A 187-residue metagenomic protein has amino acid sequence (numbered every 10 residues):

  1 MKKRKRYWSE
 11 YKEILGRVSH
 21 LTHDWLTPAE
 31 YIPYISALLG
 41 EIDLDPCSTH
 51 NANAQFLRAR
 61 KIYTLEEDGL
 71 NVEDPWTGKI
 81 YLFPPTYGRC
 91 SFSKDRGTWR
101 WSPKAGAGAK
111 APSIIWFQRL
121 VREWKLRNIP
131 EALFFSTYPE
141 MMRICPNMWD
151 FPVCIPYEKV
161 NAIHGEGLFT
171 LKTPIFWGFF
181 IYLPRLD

Functional and structural regions predicted by a protein language model:
M1-D187: Class I S-adenosyl-L-methionine-dependent methyltransferase catalytic core
